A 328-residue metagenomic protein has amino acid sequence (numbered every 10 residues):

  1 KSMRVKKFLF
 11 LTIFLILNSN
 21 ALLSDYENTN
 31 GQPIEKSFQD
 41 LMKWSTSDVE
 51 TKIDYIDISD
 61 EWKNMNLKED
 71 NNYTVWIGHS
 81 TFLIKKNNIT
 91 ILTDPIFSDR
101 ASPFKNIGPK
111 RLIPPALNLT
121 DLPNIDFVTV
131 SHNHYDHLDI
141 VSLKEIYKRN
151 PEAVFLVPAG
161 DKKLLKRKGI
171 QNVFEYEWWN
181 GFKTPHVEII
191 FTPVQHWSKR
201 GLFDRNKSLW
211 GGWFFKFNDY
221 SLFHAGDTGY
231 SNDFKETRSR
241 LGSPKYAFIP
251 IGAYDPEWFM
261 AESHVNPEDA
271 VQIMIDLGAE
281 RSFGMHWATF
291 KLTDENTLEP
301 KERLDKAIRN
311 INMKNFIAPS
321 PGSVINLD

Functional and structural regions predicted by a protein language model:
R4-L11: Sec-dependent signal peptide recognition, specifically the positively charged N-region followed immediately by
F10, L17-D121, F215-H224, K245-G252 (+1 more regions): Metallo-beta-lactamase
L23-T29, L122, F127, V154-L156 (+2 more regions): Cap/insert and terminal regions of metallo-dependent hydrolase folds
V49-E69, P158-Y220, R303-L327: Metallo-beta-lactamase
L83-K85, K183-P244, A261, V265-E268: Catalytic core of the metallo-beta-lactamase
P95-F97, N133, V194-H196, G226-T228 (+2 more regions): Active-site metal-binding loops of divalent metal-dependent hydrolases
N106-V157, N172, G242-F248: Active-site metal-binding motif and surrounding structural segment of the metallo-beta-lactamase
V141-I146, K168, D233-T237: A short acidic, amphipathic alpha-helical/loop segment
